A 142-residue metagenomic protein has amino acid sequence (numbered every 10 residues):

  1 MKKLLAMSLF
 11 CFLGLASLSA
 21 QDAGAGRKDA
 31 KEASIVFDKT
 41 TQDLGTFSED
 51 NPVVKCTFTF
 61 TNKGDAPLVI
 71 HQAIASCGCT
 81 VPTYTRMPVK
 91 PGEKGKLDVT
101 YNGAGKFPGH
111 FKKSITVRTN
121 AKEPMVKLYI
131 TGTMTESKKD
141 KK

Functional and structural regions predicted by a protein language model:
M1-A23: Bacterial Sec-dependent N-terminal signal peptides
D22-T59, M134-K142: Beta-sheet-dominated interaction scaffolds and their linkers
K39-T41, V53-T57, K94-D98, M125-Y129: Intrinsic-disorder/low-complexity, polar/charged segments enriched in Ser/Thr/Lys/Arg/Asp/Glu/Gln
E49-D50, P91, F107-P108: Surface-exposed loops/turns
F60-G64: Asparagine-centered strand-capping/turn motif at beta-strand->loop junctions
D65-P91: Surface-exposed binding patches on compact interaction domains or structured appendages
L97-G105: Short, hydrophobic beta-strand segments
F107-E136: Terminal connector regions
